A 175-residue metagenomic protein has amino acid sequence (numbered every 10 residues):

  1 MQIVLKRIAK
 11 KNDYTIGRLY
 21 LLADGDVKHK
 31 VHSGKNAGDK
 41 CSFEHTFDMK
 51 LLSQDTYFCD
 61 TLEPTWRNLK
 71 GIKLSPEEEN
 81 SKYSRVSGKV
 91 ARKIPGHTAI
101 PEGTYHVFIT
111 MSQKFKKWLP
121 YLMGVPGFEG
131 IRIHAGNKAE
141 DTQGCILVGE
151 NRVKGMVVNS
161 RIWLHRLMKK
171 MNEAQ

Functional and structural regions predicted by a protein language model:
M1-Q175: Cell wall/extracellular polymer interaction/catalysis modules
